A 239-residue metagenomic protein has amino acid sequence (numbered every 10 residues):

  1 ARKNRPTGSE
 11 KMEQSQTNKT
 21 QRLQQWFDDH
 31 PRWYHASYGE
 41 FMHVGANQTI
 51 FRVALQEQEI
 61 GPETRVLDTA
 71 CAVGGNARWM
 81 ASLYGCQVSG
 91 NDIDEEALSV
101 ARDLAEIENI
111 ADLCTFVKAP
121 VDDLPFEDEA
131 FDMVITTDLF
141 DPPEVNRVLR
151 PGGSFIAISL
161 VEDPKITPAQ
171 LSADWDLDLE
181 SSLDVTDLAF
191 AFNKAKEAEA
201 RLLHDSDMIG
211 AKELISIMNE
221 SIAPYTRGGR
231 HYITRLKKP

Functional and structural regions predicted by a protein language model:
M12-E59: Conserved class I S-adenosyl-L-methionine
L67, G75-D122: Class I SAM-dependent methyltransferase SAM/SAH-binding core
A72: Conserved glycine-rich SAM-binding loop
D122-M133: A short acidic, Gly/Pro-enriched loop at the edge of an enzyme's catalytic core that lines a small-molecule cofactor
D132-E144: A short SAM/SAH-binding and catalytic strip from SAM-dependent methyltransferases
P142-S154: A short glycine-rich, Lys/Arg-flanked "PGG" loop and its adjoining helix->strand segment in the class I
V185-P239: Conserved Class I S-adenosyl-L-methionine
